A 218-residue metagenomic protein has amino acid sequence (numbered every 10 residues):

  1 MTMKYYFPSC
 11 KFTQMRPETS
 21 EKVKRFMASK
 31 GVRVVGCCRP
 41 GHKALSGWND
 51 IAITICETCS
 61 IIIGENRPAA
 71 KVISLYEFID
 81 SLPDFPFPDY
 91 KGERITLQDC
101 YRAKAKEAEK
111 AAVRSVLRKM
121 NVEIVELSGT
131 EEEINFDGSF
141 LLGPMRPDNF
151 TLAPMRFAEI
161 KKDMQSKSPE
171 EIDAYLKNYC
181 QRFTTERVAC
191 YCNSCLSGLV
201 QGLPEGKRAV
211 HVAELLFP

Functional and structural regions predicted by a protein language model:
M1-P218: Iron-sulfur cluster-binding electron-transfer modules in prokaryotic oxidoreductases
